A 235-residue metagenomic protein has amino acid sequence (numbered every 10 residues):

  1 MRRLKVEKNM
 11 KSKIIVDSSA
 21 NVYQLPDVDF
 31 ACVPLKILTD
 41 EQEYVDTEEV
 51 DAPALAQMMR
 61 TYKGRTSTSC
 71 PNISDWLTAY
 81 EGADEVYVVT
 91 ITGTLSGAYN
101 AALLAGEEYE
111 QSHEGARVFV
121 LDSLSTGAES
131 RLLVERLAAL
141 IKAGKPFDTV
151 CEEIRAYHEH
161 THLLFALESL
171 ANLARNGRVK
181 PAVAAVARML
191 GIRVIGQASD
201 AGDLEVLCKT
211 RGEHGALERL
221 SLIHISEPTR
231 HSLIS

Functional and structural regions predicted by a protein language model:
M1-N9: Short, Lys/Arg-enriched N-terminal segments with co-localized hydrophobic residues within the first ~10-30 amino acids
N9-S12, S18-D27, A31, L35-K36 (+7 more regions): Mixed-charge interfacial surface used for oligomerization/domain docking and macromolecular partner engagement
Q42-Q111: Class I S-adenosyl-L-methionine
A83-Y87, R117, S226: Short, surface-exposed connector motifs at secondary-structure boundaries
T90, F119-V120: A glycine-rich beta-strand to alpha-helix segment that forms a phosphate/ribose-binding loop at ligand/cofactor sites
S232-S235: N-terminal low-complexity segments that are often proline-rich with Ser/Thr-Pro
